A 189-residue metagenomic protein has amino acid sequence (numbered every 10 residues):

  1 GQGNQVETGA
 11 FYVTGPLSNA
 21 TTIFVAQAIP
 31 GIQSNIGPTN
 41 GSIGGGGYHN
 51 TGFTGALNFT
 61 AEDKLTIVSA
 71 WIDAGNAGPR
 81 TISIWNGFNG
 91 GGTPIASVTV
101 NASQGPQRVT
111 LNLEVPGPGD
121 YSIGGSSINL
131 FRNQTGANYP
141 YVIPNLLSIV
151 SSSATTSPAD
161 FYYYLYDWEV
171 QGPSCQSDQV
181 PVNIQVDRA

Functional and structural regions predicted by a protein language model:
Q2-T8, Q33-G37, N89-T99: Surface-exposed loop/edge segments in extracytoplasmic proteins
G3-F24: Solvent-exposed segments in extracellular or luminal domains encompassing
F11-Y12, L57, Q107-L111: Short strand-edge motifs at loop-to-beta-strand transitions and within beta-strands of extracellular beta-rich domains
F24-A28, S122-G124: Extracellular recognition modules
I29-T60, C175-A189: Boundary/junction segments of secreted and surface-exposed precursor proteins
N40-G44, D120, G124-S174: Short, surface-exposed beta-strand/loop patches at domain edges that form aromatic-rich interfacial subsites
A61-S69: Extended extracellular/luminal ectodomain segments enriched in beta-structured repeat modules
A77-I143: Aromatic- and Gly/Pro-enriched, solvent-exposed loop/edge beta-strand patches characteristic of beta-rich domains
